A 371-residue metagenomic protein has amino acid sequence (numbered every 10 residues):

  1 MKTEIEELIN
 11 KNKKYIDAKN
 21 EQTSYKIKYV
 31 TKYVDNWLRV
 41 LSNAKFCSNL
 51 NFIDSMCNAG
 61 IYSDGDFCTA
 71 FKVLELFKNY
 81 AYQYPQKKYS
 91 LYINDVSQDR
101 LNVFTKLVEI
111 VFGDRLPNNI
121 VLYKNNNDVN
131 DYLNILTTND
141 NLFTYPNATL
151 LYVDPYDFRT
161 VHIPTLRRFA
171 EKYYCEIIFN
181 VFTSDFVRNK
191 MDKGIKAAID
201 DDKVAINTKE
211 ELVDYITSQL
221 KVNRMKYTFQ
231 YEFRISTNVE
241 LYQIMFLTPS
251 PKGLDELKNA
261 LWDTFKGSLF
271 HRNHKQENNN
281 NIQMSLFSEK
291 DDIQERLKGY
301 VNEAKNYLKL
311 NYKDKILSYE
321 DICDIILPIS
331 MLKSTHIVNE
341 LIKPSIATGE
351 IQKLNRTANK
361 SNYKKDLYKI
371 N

Functional and structural regions predicted by a protein language model:
M1-E75, K298, S318-E320, L327 (+2 more regions): S-adenosyl-L-methionine
N51-S63, F67, T144-T160, I177-T183 (+1 more regions): Conserved proline-anchored active-site loop of SAM-dependent methyltransferases that bridges a beta-strand
I53-G65, T69, N79-Q83, N94-N102 (+1 more regions): N-terminal accessory alpha/beta regions
K88-Y92: Short beta-strand element of Class I
N94-Y145: S-adenosyl-L-methionine
D157-K196: A mobile, often basic/glycine-rich helix-loop segment that functions as the active-site lid/recognition loop
G194-T248, F287-I293, L297-G299, E303: A conserved mid-domain beta-alpha-beta active-site/ligand-binding segment of alpha/beta enzyme cores
A260-K266, F270-N371: C-terminal target-recognition/interaction regions appended to catalytic cores
